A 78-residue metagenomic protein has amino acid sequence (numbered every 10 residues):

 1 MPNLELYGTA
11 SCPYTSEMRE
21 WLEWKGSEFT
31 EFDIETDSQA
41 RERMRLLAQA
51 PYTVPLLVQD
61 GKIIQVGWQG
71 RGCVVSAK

Functional and structural regions predicted by a protein language model:
M1-E28: Local sequence-structure signature of Cys/Sec-based thiol-disulfide redox active-site neighborhoods
Y7, E35, K62: Anionic group-transfer/hydrolysis microenvironments
P13, T36, I64: Glycine-/small-residue-rich active-site loops that bind phosphorylated ligands and cofactors
F29-E31, I63: Conserved beta-strand scaffold positions in the cores of enzyme catalytic domains, especially in NTP/NDP-utilizing
D33-A50, A77: Thioredoxin-like thiol-disulfide oxidoreductase module
A48-V58: Structural micro-motif
Q59-K78: Non-catalytic, surface beta->alpha helical segment in thiol-disulfide oxidoreductase systems
